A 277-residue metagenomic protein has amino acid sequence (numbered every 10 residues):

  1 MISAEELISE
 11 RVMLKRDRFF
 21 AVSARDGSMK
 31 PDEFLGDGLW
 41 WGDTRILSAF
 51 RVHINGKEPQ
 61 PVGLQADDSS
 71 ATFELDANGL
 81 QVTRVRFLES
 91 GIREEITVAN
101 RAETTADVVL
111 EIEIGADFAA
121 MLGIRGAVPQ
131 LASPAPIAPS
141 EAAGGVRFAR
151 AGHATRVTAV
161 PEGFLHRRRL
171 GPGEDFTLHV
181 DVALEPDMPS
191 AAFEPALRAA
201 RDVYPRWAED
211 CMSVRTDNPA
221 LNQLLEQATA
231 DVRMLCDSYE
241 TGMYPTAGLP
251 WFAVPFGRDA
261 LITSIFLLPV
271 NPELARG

Functional and structural regions predicted by a protein language model:
M1-T229, R233, Y239-M243, V254 (+2 more regions): Terminal accessory carbohydrate-recognition/targeting modules of carbohydrate-active enzymes
